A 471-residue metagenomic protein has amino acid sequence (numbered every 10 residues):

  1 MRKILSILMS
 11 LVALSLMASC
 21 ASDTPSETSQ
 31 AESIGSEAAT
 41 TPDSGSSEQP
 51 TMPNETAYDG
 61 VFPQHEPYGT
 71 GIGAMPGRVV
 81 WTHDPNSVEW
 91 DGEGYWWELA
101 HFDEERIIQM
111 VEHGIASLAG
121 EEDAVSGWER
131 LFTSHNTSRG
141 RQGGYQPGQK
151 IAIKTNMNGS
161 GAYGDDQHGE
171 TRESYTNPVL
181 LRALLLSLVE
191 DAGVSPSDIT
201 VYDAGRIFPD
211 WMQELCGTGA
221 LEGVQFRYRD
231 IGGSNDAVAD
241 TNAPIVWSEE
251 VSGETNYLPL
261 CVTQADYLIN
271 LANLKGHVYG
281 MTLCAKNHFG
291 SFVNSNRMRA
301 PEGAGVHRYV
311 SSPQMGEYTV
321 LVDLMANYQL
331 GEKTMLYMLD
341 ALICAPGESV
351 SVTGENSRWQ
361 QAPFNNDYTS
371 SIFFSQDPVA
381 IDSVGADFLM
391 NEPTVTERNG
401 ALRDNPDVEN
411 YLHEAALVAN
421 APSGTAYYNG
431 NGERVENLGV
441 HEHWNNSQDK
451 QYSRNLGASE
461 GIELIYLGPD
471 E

Functional and structural regions predicted by a protein language model:
M1-I4: Positively charged n-region of N-terminal signal peptides that target proteins for export
S6-A13: Sec-dependent N-terminal signal peptides
L16-S19: C-terminal motif of bacterial Sec signal peptides marking the signal peptidase cleavage site
A21-D23: Bacterial signal peptide processing site
P25-M52: Acidic/polar, low-complexity intrinsically disordered N-terminal segments immediately downstream of a Sec signal
Q49-P147, N158-E471: Extended, low-polarity segments enriched in aliphatic/aromatic residues
